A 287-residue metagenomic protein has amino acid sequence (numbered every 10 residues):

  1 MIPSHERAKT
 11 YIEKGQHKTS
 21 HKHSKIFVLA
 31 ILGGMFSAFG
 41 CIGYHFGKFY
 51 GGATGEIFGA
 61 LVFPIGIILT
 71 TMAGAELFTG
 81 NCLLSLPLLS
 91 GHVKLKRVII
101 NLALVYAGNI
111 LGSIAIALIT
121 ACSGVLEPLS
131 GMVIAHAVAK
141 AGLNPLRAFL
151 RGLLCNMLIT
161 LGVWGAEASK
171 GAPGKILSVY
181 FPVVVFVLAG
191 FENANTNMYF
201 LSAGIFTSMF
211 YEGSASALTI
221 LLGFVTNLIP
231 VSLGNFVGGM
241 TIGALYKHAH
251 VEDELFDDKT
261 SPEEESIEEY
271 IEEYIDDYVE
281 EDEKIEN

Functional and structural regions predicted by a protein language model:
M1-V279: Alpha-helical transmembrane segments and their helix-helix packing motifs
V279-N287: Long, low-complexity, intrinsically disordered segments
